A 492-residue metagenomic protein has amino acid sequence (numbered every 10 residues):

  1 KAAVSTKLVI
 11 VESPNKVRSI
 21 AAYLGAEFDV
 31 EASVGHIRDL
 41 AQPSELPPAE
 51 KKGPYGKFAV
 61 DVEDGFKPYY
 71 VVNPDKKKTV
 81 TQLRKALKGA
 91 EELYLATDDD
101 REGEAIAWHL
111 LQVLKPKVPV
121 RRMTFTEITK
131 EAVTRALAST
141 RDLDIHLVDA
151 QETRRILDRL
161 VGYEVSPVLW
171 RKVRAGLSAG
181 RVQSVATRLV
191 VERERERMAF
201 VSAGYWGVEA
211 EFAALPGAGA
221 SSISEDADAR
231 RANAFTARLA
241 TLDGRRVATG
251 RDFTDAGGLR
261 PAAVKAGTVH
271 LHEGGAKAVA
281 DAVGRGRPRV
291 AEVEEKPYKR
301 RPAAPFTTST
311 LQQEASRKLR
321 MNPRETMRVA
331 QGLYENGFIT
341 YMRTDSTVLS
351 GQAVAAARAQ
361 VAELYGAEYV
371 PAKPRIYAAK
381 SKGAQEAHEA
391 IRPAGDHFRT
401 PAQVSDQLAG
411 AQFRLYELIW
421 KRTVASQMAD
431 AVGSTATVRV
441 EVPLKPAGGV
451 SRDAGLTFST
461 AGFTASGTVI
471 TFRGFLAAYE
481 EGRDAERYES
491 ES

Functional and structural regions predicted by a protein language model:
K1-R155, E164, F253, G267-H270 (+3 more regions): Intrinsically disordered, low-complexity regulatory segments
S5, D98-D99, V173-S178, E295-A304 (+2 more regions): Conserved short loop/turn motifs at secondary-structure junctions
E12, E31-S33, A96-D98, E211 (+7 more regions): Generic beta-strand/beta-sheet core signal
Q42-A59, P68-Y69, S184-R328, G366-A367 (+3 more regions): Long, highly charged, low-complexity internal segments
Y69, T97-D99, K117-R121, T140-V148 (+6 more regions): Short, polar/flexible loop-turn hinges at active-site or ligand-entry regions and domain interfaces
D75, T81-Q82, K88-G89, I128-F212 (+2 more regions): C-terminal or mid-to-C-terminal helical accessory/interaction module adjacent to the motor/catalytic core
M321-Q385, I391: Extended, well-ordered alpha-helical scaffold/bundle regions in very large, multi-domain proteins
